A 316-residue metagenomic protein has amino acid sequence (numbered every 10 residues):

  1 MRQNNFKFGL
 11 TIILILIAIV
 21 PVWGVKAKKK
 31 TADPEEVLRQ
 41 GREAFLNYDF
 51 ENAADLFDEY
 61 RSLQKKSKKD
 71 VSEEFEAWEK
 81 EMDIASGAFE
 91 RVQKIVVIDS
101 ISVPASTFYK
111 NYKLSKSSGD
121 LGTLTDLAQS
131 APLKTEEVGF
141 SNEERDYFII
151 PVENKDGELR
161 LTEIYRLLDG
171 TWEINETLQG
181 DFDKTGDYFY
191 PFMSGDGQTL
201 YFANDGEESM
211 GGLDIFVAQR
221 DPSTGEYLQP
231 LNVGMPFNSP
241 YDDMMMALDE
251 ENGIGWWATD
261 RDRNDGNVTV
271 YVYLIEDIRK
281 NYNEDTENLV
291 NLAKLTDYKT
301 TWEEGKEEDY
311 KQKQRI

Functional and structural regions predicted by a protein language model:
M1-K28: Bacterial Sec-dependent N-terminal signal peptides
K26-R39, E43-N52, S62-I316: Short, conserved micro-motifs composed of acidic
